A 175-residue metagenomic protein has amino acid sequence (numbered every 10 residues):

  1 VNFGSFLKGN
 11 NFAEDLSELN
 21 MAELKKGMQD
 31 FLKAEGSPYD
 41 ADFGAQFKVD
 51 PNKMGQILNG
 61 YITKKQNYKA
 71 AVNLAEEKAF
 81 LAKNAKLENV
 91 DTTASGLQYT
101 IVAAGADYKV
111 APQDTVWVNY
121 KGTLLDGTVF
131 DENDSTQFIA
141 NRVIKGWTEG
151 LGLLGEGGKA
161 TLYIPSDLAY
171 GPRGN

Functional and structural regions predicted by a protein language model:
V1-N175: Cross-family detector of peptidyl-prolyl cis-trans isomerase
